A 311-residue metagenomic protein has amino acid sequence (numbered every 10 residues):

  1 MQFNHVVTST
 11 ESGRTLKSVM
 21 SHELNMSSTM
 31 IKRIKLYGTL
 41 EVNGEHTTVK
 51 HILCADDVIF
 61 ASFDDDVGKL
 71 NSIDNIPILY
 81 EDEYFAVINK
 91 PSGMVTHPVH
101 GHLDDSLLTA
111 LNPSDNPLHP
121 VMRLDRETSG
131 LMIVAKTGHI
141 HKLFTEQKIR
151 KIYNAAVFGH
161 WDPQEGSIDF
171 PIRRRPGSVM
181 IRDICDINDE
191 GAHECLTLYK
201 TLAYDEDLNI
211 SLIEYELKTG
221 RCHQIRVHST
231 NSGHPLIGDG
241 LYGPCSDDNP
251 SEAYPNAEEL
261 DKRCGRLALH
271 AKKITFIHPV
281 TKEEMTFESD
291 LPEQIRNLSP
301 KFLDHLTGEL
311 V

Functional and structural regions predicted by a protein language model:
M1-M180, A203-E206, E293-L303, L310: RNA pseudouridine synthases
M1-R33, D207-I210, H228-V311: Pseudouridine synthases involved in rRNA/tRNA modification
L70-I73, R150, I187-T197, A268-L269: Short coil-to-beta-strand transition motifs
N75, I181-D189, A257-R263: Short, P/G- and charge-enriched loop/turn segments at secondary-structure junctions
F158, Y204, E216, I277-P279: A generic structural motif
Y199, I213: Long C-terminal interaction/binding lobes of large macromolecular proteins
R221-S229: Short beta-strand segments enriched for Tyr within beta-sheet-rich domains, predominantly fibronectin type III
